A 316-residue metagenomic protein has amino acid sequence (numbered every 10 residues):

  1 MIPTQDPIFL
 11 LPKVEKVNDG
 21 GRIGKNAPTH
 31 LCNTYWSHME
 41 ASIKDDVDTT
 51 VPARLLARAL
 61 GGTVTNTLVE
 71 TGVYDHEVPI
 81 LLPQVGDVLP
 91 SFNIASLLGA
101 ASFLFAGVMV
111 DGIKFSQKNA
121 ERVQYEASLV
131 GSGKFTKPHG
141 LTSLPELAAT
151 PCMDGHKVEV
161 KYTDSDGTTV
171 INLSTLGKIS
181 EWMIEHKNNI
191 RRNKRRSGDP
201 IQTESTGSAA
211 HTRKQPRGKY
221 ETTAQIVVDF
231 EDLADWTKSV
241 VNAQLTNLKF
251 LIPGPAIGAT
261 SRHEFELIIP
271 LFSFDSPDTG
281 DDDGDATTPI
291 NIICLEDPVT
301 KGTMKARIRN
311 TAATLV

Functional and structural regions predicted by a protein language model:
M1-V316: Signature of extracytoplasmic/envelope-associated structural regions
